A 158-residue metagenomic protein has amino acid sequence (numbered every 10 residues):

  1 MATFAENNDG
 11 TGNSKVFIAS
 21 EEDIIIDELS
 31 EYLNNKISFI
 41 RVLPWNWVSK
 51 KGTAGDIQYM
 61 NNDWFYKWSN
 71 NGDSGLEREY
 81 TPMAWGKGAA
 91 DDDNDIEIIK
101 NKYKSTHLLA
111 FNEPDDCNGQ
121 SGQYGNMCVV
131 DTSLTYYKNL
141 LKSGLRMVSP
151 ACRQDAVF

Functional and structural regions predicted by a protein language model:
M1-K51, I57-N61, G72-S74: Compact beta-sheet-dominated domain cores in extracellular/mature segments
D9, P44, I57, S69 (+3 more regions): Residues that line or immediately flank small-molecule/substrate-binding pockets and catalytic motifs
G12-S14, I40, A54, G88-A90 (+2 more regions): Compositionally biased, intrinsically disordered low-complexity regions
W47-V48, G72-N94, C128-F158: Noncatalytic carbohydrate-binding groove/subsite architecture in carbohydrate-active enzymes
V48-L109: N-terminal carbohydrate-binding/catalytic regions of secreted carbohydrate-active enzymes
I99-V130, Y136, R146-A156: Active-site groove signature of glycoside hydrolases
